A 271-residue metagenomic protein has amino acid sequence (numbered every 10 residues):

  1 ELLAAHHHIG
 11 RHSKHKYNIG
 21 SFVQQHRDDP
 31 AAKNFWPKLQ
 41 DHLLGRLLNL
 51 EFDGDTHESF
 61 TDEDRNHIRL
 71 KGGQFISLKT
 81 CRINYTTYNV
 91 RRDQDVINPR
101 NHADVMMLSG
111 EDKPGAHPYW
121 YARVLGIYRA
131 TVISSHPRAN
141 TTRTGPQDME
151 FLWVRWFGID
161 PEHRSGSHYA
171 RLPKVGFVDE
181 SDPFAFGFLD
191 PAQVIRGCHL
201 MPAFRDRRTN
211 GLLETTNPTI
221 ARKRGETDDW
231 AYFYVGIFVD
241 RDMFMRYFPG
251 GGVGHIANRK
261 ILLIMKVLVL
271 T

Functional and structural regions predicted by a protein language model:
E1-T271: Terminal interaction-prone segments of large eukaryotic proteins
